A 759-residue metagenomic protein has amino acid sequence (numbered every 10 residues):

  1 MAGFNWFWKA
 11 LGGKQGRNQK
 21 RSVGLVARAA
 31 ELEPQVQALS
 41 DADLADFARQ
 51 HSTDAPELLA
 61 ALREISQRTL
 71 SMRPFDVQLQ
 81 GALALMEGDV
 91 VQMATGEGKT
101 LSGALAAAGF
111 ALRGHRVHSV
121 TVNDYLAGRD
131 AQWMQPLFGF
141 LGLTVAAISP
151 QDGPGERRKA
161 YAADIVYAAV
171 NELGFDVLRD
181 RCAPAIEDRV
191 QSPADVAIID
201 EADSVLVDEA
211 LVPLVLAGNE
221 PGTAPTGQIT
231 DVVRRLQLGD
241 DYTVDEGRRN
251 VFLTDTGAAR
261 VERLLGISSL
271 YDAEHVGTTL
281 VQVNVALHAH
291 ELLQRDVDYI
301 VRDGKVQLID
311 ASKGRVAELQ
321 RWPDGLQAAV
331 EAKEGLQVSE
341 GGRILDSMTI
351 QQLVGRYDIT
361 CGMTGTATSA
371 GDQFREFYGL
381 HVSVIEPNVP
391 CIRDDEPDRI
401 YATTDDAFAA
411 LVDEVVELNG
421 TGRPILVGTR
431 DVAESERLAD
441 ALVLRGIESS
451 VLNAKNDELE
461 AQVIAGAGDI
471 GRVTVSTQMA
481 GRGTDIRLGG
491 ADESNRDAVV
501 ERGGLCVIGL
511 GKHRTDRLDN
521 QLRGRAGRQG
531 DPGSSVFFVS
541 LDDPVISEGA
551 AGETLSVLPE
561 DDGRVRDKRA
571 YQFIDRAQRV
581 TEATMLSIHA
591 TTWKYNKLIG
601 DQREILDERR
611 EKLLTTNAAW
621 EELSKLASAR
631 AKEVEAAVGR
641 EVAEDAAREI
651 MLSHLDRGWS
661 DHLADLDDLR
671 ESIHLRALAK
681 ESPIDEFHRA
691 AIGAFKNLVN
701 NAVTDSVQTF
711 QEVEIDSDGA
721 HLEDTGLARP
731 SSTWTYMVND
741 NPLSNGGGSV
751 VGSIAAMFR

Functional and structural regions predicted by a protein language model:
M1-P559, E608: Conserved P-loop NTPase motor core
I300, G304-Q307, R315-Q320, Q529 (+2 more regions): Extended, charged helical/alpha-beta scaffold domains that provide interaction surfaces
